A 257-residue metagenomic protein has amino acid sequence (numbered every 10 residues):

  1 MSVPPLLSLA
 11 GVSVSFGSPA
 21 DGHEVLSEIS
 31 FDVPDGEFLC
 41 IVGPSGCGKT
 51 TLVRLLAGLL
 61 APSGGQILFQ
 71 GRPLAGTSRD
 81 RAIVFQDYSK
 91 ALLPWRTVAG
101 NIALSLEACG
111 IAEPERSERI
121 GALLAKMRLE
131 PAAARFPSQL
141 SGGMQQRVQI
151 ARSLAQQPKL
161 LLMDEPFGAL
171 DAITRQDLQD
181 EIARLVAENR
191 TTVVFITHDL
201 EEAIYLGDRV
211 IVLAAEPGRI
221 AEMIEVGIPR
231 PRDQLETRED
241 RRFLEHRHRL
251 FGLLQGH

Functional and structural regions predicted by a protein language model:
V42-P44: The feature captures the beta-strand-to-loop junction immediately N-terminal to the Walker
A57: Helix-to-loop junction immediately C-terminal to a conserved catalytic motif
G65-T77: Conserved ABC transporter NBD signature motif
R96-E107: Q-loop/switch helix immediately C-terminal to the Walker
E107, A112-A132, R184: Conserved ABC ATPase "signature" region
F136-L140, M144: Conserved ABC ATPase signature
A155-K159: A short, proline-enriched helix->beta-strand linker immediately N-terminal to the Walker B motif in ABC-type P-loop
